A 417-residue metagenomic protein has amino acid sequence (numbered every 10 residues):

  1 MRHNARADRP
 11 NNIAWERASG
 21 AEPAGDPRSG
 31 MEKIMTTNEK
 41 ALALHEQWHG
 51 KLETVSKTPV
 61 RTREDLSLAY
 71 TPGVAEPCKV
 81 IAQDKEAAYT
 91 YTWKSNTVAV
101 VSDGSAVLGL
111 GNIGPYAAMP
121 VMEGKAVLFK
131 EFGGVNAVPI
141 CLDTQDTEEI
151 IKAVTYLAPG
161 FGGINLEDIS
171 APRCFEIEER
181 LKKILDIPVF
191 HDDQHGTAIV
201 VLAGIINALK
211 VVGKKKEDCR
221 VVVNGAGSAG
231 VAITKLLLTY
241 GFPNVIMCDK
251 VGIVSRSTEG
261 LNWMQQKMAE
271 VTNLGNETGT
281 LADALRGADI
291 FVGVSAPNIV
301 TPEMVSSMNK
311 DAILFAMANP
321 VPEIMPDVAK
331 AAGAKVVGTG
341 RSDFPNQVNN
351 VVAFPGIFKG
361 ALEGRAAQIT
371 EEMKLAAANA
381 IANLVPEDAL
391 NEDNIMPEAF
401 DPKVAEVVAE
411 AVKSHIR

Functional and structural regions predicted by a protein language model:
R9, S19, A24-R28: Short, low-complexity intrinsically disordered segments enriched in A/P/G/S/L with frequent Arg, especially at protein
G20, E32-I187, A409, H415: N-terminal ligand-binding/catalytic initiation module
L108, I113-K130, H195, I199-V292: Glycine-rich phosphate/diphosphate-binding loop of Rossmann-like nucleotide-binding domains
P139, N165-D168, V189-D192, V223 (+4 more regions): General beta-strand structural signal in soluble alpha/beta enzymes
D192, A316-R417: Adenosine-phosphate binding glycine-rich loop
Q266-V336, R341-D343: Rossmann-like adenosine-cofactor binding region
